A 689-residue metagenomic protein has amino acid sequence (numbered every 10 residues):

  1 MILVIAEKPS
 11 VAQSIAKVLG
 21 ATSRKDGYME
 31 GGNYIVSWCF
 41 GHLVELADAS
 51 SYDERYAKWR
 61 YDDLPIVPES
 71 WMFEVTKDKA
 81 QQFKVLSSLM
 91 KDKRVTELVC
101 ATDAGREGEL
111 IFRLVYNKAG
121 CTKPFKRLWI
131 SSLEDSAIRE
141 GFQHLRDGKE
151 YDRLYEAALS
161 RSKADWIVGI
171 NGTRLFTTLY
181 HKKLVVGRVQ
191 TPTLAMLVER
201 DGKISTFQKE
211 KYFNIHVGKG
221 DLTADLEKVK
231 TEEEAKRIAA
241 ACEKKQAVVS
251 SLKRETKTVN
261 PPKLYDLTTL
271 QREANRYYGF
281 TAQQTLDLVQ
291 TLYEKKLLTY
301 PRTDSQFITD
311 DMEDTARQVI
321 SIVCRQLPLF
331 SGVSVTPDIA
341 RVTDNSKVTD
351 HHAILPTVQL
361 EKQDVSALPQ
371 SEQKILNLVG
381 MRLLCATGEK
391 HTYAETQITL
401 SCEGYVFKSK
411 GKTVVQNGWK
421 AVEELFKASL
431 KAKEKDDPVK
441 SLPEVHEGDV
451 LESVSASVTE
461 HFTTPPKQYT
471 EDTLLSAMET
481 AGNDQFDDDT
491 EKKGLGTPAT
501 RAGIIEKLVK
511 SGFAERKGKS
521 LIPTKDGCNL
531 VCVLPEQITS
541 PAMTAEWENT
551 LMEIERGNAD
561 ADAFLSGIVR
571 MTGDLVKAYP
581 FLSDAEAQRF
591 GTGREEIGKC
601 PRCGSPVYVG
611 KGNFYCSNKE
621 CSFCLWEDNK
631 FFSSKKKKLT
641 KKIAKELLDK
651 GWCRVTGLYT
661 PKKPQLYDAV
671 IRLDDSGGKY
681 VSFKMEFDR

Functional and structural regions predicted by a protein language model:
M1, A101-A104, H181-K183, R254-K263 (+3 more regions): Conserved short loop/turn motifs at secondary-structure junctions
M1-S162, W166, V454, P465: Intrinsically disordered, low-complexity regulatory segments
I2-L3, M90, K118, T173 (+3 more regions): Basic, low-complexity terminal or inter-domain segments flanking catalytic cores
P9-A16, N33-V36, F40, T76-S87 (+18 more regions): Amphipathic alpha-helical transducer elements in NTP-driven molecular machines
K93, D135-V217, R254-T258: C-terminal or mid-to-C-terminal helical accessory/interaction module adjacent to the motor/catalytic core
D221-T223, K253-R254, C324: Phosphate-rich ligand and nucleic-acid binding surfaces
E232-Y265, Q271, A542: Metal- or metallocofactor-binding catalytic centers and their adjacent structured scaffolds across diverse enzyme
